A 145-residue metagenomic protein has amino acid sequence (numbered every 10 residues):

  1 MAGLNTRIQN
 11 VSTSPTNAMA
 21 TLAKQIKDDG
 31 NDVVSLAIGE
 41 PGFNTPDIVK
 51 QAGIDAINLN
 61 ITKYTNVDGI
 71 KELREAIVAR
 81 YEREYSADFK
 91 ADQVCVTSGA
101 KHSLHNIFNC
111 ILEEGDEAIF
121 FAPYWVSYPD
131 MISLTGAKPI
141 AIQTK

Functional and structural regions predicted by a protein language model:
M1-A2: Short, basic/glycine-rich phosphate-binding loops at helix/coil junctions that contact nucleotide phosphates
N5-G99, N106: N-terminal small-domain helix-loop-helix segment of the aminotransferase-like
D92, N109-K145: PLP-dependent aminotransferase-like
S103-L104, Y128: Short, hydrophobic alpha-helical packing/hinge segments within bilobed ligand-binding/sensory domains
